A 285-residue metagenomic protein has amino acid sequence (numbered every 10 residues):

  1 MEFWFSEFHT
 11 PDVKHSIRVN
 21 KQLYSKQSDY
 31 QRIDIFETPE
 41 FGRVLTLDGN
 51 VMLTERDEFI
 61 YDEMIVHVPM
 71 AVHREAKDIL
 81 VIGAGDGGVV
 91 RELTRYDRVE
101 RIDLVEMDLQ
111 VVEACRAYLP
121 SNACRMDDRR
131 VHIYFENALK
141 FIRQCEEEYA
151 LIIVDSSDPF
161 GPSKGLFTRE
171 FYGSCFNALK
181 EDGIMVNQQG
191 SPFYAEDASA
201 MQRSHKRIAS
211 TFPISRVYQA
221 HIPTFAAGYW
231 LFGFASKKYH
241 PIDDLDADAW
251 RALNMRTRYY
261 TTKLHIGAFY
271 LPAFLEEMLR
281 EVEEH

Functional and structural regions predicted by a protein language model:
M1-D34, A227-H285: SAM/dcSAM-binding transferase cores
M1-M52, D57-E63, H67-M70, R74: N-terminal accessory segments
E2-W4, S28, L53-D182, Y194-M201 (+1 more regions): The AdoMet/dcAdoMet-binding core of the Class I SAM-like
N50, Q189-G190: Glycine- and acidic
Y172-G173, A198-Q219, G233: Conserved Class I S-adenosyl-L-methionine
D182-Q189: Conserved beta-strand signature within the Rossmann-like core of class I S-adenosyl-L-methionine
A220-T224: Short proline/glycine-enriched turn/loop segments at secondary-structure junctions
